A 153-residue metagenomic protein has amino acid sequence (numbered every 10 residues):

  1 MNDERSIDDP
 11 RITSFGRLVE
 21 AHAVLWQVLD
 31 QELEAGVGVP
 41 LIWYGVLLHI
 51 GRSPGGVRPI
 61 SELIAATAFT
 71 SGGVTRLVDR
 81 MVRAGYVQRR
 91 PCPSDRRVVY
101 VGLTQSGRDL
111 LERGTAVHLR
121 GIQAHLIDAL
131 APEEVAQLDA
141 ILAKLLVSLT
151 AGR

Functional and structural regions predicted by a protein language model:
M1-D9, P132-R153: C-terminal regulatory/oligomerization modules of transcriptional regulators
M1-V37, Y86: N-terminal leader segment of winged-helix/HTH proteins
L25, L29, T67, L110 (+2 more regions): Alpha-helical linker/hinge and terminal dimerization helices associated with HTH transcriptional regulators
Q27-T70: N-terminal helix-turn-helix DNA-binding core of bacterial DNA-binding proteins
I60, V78-D79: Short, hydrophobic-biased segments on the C-terminal half of alpha helices that form "recognition helices"
D79-Q137: Charged, amphipathic alpha-helical coiled-coil/dimerization segments
